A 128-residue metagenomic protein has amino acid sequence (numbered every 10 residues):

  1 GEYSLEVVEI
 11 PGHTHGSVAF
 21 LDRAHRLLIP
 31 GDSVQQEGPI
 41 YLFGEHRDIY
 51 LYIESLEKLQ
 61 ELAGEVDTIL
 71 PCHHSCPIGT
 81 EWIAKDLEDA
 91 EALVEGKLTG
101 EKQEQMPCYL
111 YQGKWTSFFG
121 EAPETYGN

Functional and structural regions predicted by a protein language model:
G1: Alpha-helix-centered segments that form part of catalytic cores
S4-D89: Metallo-beta-lactamase
E57-N128: Accessory terminal helices/loops
